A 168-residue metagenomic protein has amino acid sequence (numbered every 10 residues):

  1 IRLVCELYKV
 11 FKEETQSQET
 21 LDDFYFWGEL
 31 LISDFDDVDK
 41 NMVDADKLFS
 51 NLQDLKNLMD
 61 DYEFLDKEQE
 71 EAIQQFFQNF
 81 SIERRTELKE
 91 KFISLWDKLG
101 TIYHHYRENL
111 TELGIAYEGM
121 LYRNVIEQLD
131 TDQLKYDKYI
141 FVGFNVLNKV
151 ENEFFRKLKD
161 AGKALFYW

Functional and structural regions predicted by a protein language model:
I1-Q133, K149: Basic/charged alpha-beta structural segments of nucleotide/phosphate-handling enzymes
G28, G143, W168: Short beta-strand/turn micro-motifs composed of small residues that flank or help shape donor/cofactor-binding pockets
K135-L147: Conserved P-loop NTPase "ATPase switch" module shared by AAA+ and STAND
K138, E151-W168: Conserved RecA-like helicase ATPase core segment that couples NTP binding/hydrolysis to strand translocation
